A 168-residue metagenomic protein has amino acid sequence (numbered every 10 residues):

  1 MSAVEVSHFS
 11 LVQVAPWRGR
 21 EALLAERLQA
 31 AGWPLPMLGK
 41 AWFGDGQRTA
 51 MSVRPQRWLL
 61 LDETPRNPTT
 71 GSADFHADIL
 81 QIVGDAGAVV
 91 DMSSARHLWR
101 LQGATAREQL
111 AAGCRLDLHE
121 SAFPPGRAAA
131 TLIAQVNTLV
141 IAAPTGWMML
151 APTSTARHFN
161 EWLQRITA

Functional and structural regions predicted by a protein language model:
M1-A168: Basic, glycine/lysine-rich polyanion-binding surfaces/domains
